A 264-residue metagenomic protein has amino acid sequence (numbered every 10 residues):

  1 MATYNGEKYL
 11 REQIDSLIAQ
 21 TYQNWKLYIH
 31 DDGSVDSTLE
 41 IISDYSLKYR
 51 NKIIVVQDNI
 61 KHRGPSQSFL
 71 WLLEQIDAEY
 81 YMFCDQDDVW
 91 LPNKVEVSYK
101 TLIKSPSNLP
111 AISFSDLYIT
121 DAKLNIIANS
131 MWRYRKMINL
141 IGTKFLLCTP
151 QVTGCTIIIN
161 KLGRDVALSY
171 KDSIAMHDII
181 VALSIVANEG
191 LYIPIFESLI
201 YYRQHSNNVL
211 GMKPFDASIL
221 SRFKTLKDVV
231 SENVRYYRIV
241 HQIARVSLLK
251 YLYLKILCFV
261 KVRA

Functional and structural regions predicted by a protein language model:
M1-F215: Nucleotide-sugar donor-binding/catalytic module of glycosyltransferases that assemble extracellular/cell-envelope
Y9, L47-K48, D165-S169, S221 (+3 more regions): Polar/charged alpha-helical tracts
I141-T143, S218, V262-A264: Intrinsic-disorder/low-complexity, polar/charged segments
D165, A175, S218, I243-L252: N-terminal functional modules and adjacent low-complexity/disordered segments of proteins
Y202-A244: Catalytic core of nucleotide-sugar-dependent glycosyltransferases
R238-A264: Membrane-interface aromatic/basic loop that binds lipid-linked glycans or pyrophosphate carriers, typified by
